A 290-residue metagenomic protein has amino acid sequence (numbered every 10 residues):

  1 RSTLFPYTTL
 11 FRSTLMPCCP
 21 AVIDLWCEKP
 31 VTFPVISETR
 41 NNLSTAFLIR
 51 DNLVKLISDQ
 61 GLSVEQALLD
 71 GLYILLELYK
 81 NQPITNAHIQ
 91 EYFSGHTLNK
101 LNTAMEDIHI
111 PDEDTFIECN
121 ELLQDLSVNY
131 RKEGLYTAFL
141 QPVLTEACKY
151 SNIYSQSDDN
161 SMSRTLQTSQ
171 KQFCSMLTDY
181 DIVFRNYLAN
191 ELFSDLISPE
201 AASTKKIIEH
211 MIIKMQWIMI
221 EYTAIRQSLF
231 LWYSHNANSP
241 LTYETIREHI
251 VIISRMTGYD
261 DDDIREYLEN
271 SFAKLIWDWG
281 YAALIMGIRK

Functional and structural regions predicted by a protein language model:
R1-T9: Single conserved hydrophobic/aromatic residue that forms the stacking wall/gate of nucleotide- or nucleobase-binding
R12-K100: Charged, amphipathic alpha-helical linkers/stalks
L62-K290: Hydrophobic, aromatic-lined core segments that form the binding pocket/scaffold for planar heteroaromatic ligands
